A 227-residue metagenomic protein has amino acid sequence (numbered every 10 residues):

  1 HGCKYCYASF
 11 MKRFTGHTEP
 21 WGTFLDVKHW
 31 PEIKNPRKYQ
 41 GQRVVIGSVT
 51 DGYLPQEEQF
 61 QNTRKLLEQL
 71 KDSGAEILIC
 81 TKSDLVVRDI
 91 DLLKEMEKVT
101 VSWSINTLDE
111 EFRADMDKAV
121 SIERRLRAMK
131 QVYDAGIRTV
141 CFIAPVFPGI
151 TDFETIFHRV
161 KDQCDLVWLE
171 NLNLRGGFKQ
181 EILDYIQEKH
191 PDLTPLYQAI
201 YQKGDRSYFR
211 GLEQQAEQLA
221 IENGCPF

Functional and structural regions predicted by a protein language model:
G2-T100, L108-E111, I122-E123, D134: Conserved Radical SAM active-site core
V44, I77, V101-W103, T139-I143 (+1 more regions): Hydrophobic faces of well-ordered beta-strands that scaffold small-molecule active sites in alpha/beta enzyme cores
E58-Q61, M116-R124, G204-Y208: Alpha-helix N-cap and loop-to-helix initiation/capping positions
R64-L67, I90, R125-M129, F153-F157 (+1 more regions): Generic structural signal for well-ordered alpha-helices, preferentially at hydrophobic/aromatic core positions
K71, K94, R127-G136, E217-I221: Surface-exposed amphipathic alpha-helices with a cationic face
I79, D84, P145-E154: Active-site glycine- and acidic-residue-rich loops that bind and position anionic ligands or nucleotide-like cofactors
K118, K130-T151, K203-R206: Conserved strand-turn element in the central/C-terminal portion of the radical SAM core barrel that lines
G149, E154-F227: Auxiliary Fe-S-binding modules of radical SAM enzymes
